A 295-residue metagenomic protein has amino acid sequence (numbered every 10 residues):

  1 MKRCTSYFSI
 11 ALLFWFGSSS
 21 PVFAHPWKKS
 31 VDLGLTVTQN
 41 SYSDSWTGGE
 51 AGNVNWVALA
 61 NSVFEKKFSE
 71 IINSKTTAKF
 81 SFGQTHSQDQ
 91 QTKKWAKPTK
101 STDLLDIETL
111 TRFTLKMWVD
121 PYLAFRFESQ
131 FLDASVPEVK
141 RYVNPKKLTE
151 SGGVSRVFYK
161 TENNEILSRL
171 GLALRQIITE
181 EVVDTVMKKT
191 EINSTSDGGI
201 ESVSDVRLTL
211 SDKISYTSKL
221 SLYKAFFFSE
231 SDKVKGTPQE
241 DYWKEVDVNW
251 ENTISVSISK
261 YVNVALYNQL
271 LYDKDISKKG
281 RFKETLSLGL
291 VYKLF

Functional and structural regions predicted by a protein language model:
V31-L33, T76, L123, G152 (+3 more regions): Membrane-embedded beta-strand positions of outer-membrane beta-barrel proteins
L35-S41, F80-H86, F127-D133, F158 (+4 more regions): Transmembrane beta-strands of outer-membrane beta-barrel pores
T38-L59, Q88-P98: Surface-exposed strand-loop-strand hairpins of Gram-negative outer-membrane beta-barrel proteins
S45-E50, T92-K97, S135-Y142, V186-I192 (+2 more regions): Extracellular loop and loop/strand-boundary signature of outer-membrane beta-barrel proteins
N61-E70, E108-M117, G153-T161, S204-D212 (+2 more regions): Outer-membrane beta-barrel proteins
I72-S74, W118-P121, T161-I166, D212-Y216 (+1 more regions): Repeated loop/turn-to-beta-strand initiation elements of outer-membrane beta-barrel proteins
E165-S257: Outer-membrane beta-barrel transmembrane domain signature
F282-F295: Outer-membrane beta-barrel "beta-signal"
